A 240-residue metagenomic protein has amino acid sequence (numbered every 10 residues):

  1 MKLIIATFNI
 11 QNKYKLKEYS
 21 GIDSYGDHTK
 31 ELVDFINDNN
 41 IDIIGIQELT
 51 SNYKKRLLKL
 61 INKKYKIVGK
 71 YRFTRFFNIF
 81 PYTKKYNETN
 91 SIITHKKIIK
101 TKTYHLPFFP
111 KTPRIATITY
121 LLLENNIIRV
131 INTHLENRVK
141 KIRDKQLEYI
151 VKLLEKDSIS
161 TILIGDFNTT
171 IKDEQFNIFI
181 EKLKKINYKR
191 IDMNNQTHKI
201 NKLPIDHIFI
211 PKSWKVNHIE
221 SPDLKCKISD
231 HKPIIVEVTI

Functional and structural regions predicted by a protein language model:
M1-L60, I79, E148, I240: N-terminal, active-site-proximal structural segment of metallo-dependent hydrolase catalytic domains
K2-E18, K102, I118, I127-E136: Active-site-proximal beta-strand elements of phosphoester/diester hydrolases
L3, D42-I43, I128, S160-I162 (+1 more regions): Short, Asp-centered acidic motifs that coordinate Mg2+ and/or phosphate in catalytic or ligand-binding sites
Q11, L49-T50, K97-I99, H134-E136 (+2 more regions): Catalytic metal-binding/acid-base residues of hydrolase active sites
I43, Q47-I127, P222-K225: Structured beta-strand-rich core segments of catalytic domains in phosphoester-bond hydrolases
K66-H95, T112-P113, N168-P233: Active site of divalent-metal-dependent phosphoester/diester hydrolases
I118-L123, I127-I131, K141-K182: His/acidic metal-ligating clusters that form di-metal
